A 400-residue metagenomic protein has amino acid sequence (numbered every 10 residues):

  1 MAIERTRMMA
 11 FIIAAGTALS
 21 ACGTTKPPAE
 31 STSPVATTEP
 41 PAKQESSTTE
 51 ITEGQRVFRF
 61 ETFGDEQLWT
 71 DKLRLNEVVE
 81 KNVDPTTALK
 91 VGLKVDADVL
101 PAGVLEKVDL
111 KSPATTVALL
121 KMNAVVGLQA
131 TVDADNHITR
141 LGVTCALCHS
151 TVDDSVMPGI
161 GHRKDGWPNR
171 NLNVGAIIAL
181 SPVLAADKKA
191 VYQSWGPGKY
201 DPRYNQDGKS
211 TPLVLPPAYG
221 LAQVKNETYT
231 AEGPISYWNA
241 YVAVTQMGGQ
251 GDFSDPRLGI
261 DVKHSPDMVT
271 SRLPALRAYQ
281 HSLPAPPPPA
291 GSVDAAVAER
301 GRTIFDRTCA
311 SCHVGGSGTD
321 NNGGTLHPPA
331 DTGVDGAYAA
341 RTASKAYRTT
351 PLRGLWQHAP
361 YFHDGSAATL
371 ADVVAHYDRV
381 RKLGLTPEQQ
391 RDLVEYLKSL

Functional and structural regions predicted by a protein language model:
M1-A10: Bacterial N-terminal signal peptides that target proteins for export
A2-I3, T24-K26: N-terminal acidic, proline/glycine-rich, low-complexity intrinsically disordered segments
M9-T17: Hydrophobic helical h-region of N-terminal Sec-dependent signal peptides in bacterial secretory/periplasmic proteins
L19-A21: C-terminal motif of bacterial Sec signal peptides marking the signal peptidase cleavage site
T25-P27, P34-Q55, F60-R277, H281-A298 (+2 more regions): Electron-transfer interface patches adjacent to heme c in soluble/periplasmic c-type cytochromes and di-/multiheme
